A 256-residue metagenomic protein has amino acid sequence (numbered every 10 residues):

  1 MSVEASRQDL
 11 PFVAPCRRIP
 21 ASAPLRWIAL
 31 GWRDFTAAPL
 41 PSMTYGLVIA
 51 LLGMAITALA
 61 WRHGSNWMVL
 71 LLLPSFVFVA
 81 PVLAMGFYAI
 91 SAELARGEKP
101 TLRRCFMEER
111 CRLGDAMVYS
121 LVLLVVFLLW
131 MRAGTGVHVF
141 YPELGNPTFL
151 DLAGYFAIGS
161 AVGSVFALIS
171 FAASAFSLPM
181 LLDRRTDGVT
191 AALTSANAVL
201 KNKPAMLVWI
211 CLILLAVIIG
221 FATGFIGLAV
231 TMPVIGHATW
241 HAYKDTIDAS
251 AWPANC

Functional and structural regions predicted by a protein language model:
M1-C256: Hydrophobic alpha-helical membrane segments
